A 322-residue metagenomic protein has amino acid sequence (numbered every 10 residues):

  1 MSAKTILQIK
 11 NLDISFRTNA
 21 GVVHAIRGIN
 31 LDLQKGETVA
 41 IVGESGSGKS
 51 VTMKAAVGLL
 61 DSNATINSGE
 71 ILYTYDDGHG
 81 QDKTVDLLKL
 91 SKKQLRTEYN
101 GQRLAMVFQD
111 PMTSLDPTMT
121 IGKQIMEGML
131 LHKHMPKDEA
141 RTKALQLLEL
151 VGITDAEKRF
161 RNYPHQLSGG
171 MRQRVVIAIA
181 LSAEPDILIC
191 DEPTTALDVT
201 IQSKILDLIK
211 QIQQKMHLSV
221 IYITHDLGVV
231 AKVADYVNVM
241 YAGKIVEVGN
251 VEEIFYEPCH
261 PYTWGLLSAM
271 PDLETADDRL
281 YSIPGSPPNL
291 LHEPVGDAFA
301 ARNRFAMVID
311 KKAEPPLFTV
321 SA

Functional and structural regions predicted by a protein language model:
T5, G80-T84, T154-E157, N250-A322: Short catalytic/signature loops enriched in Gly
R17, E70-E98, P136, I254: ABC ATPase NBD Q-loop/coupling interface
V42-E44: The feature captures the beta-strand-to-loop junction immediately N-terminal to the Walker
G58, I189, P193, L197-R279: P-loop NTP-binding/switch modules centered on Walker-like glycine-rich loops
L72, E139-K158, K210, L267: Conserved ABC ATPase "signature" region
S182-D186: A short, proline-enriched helix->beta-strand linker immediately N-terminal to the Walker B motif in ABC-type P-loop
